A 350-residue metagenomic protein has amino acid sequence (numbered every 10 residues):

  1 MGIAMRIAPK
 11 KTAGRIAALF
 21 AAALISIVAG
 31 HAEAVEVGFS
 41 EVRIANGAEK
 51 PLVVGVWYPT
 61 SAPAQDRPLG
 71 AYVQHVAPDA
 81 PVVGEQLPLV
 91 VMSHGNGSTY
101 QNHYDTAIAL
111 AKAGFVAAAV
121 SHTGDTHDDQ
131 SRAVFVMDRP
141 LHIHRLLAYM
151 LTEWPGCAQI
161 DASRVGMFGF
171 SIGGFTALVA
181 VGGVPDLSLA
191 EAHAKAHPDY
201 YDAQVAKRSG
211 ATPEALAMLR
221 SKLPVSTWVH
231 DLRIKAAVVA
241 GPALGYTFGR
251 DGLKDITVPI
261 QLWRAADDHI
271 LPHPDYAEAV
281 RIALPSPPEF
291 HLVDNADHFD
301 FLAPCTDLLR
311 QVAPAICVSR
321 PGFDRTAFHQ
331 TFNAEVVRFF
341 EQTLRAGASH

Functional and structural regions predicted by a protein language model:
E33-M92, N102: Domain-level recognition of soluble alpha/beta enzyme cores, biased toward histidine phosphatases/phosphomutases
P78-Q86, S98-S121, R281: Short amphipathic alpha-helix adjacent to the substrate-entry channel of hydrolases
G97-K112, D125-A148: Catalytic nucleophile-loop/oxyanion-hole region of alpha/beta-hydrolase and closely related hydrolase-like folds
R132-A158, A162, V179, V184 (+4 more regions): Alpha/beta-hydrolase active-site loop
G169-G173, A177: Gly/Ala-rich beta-loop-alpha elbow adjacent to hydrolase catalytic centers
L244-Y246, D267-L271, H298-F299: Acidic catalytic loop of the alpha/beta-hydrolase fold
G252, V258, P272-I282, C305: Short alpha-helix in the alpha/beta-hydrolase fold that links the catalytic acid
I256, L262-R264: Short beta-strand/loop motif that positions the catalytic acidic residue of the alpha/beta-hydrolase fold
